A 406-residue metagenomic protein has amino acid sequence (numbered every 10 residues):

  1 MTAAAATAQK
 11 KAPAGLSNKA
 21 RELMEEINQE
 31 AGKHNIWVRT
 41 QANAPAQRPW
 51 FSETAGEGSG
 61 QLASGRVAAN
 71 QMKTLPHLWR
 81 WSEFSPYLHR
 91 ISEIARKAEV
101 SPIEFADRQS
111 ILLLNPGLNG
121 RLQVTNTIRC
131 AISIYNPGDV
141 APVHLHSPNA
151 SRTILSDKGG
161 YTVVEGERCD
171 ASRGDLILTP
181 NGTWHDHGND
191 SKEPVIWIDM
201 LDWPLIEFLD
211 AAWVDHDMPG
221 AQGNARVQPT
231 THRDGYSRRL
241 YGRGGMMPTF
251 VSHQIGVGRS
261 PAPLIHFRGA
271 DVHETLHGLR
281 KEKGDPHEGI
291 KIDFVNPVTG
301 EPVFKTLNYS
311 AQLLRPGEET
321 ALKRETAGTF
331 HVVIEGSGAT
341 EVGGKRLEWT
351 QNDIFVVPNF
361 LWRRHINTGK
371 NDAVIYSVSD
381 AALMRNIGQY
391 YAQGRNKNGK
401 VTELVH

Functional and structural regions predicted by a protein language model:
T2-T125, N224-T306, S310, Y391-G394 (+1 more regions): A short, N-terminal "cap"/entry segment at the start of jelly-roll beta-barrel domains of the cupin/DSBH fold
N119-L122, R129, A141, N149-S151 (+5 more regions): Intrinsic, low-complexity N-terminal interaction/targeting segments
N136, V140-R173, T179-T183, G188 (+2 more regions): A short beta-strand-loop-beta hairpin characteristic of the jelly-roll/cupin
S151-T153, L178, K192-A212, H331 (+2 more regions): A short hydrophobic beta-strand segment most commonly corresponding to one strand of the jelly-roll/cupin
N181-S237: Contiguous mid-protein beta-loop-alpha structural module that forms a pocket-lining wall or clamp of enzyme active
G188-N189, I366-T368: Asparagine-centered strand-capping/turn motif at beta-strand->loop junctions
